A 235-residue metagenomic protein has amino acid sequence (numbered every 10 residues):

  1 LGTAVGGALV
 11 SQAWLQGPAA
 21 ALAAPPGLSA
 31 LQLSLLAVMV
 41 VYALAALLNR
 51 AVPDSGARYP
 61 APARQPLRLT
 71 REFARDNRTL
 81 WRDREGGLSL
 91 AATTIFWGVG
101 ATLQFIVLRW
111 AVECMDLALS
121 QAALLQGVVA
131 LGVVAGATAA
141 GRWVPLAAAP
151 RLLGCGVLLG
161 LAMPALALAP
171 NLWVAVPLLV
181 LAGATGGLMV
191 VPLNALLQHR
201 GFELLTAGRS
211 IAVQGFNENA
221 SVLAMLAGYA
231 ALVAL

Functional and structural regions predicted by a protein language model:
L1-A13, L88, F96-Q104, V129 (+2 more regions): Substrate-agnostic recognition of the 12-TM MFS/MFS-like secondary transporter fold
A4, A13-L36, R78-A135, V174-A175 (+1 more regions): A single, central transmembrane helix in multi-pass transporters
V10, A135-A149, L232-V233: Helix-to-loop junctions at the C-terminal end of transmembrane segments in multipass secondary transporters
S29-L31, L35-Q65, L146: Helix-loop junctions on the cytosolic side of multi-pass membrane transporters, especially the intracellular loop
D54-A92: Juxtamembrane intracellular "pre-TM" segments in multi-pass secondary transporters
L90-A91, A123, L153, G208-A212: Conserved glycine-rich helix-kink/hinge and helix-boundary motifs of the Major Facilitator Superfamily
R142-L158, A207-G208: Cytoplasmic membrane-interface "Motif A"-like loop-to-helix N-cap segments of 12-TM Major Facilitator Superfamily
V157-P170: C-terminal ends and interior cores of transmembrane alpha-helices in multi-pass membrane transporters/permeases
